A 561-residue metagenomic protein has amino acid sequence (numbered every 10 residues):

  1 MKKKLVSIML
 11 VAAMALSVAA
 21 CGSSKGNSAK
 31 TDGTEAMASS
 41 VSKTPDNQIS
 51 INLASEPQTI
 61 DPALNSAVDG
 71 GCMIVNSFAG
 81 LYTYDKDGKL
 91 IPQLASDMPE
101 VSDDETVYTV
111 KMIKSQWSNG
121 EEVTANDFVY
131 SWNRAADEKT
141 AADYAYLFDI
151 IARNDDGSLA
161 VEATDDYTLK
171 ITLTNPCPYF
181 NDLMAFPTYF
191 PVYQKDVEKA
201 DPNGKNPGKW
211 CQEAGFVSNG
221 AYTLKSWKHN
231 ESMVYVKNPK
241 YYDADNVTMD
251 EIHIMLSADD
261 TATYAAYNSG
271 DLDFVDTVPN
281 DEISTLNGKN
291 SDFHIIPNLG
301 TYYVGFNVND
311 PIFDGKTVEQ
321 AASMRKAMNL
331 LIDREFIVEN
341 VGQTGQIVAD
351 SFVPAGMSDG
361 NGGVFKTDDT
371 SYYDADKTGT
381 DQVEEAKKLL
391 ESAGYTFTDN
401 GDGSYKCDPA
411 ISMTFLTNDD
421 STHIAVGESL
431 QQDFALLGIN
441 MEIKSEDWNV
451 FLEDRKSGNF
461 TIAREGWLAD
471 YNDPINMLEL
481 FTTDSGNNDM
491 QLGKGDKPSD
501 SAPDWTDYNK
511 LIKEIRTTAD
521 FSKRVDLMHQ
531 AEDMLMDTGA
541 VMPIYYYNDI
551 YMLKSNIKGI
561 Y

Functional and structural regions predicted by a protein language model:
L5, V348-Y395, D399, D419-H423: Structural transition elements
N52-V101, V217: N-terminal lobe/hinge region of extracytoplasmic solute-binding protein
K86-K89, A185-V247, E251, S269 (+2 more regions): Gly/Pro-rich hinge or "lid" segments in bacterial periplasmic/extracellular proteins
S96-A142, K170, A266, V318-Q320 (+1 more regions): Aromatic- and charge-enriched surface segment that lines or borders ligand/interaction sites
A145-K199: Surface-exposed binding/hinge segments that line and control ligand-binding clefts or catalytic entry sites
E213, P239-T285, N440-E442: Ligand-site clamp/hinge motif
H229, G379, A393-A469, F521 (+1 more regions): Ligand/substrate-recognition segments at binding pockets and active sites
L331-K366, T422-Q431, R455-Y561: Detector for C-terminal structural segments
